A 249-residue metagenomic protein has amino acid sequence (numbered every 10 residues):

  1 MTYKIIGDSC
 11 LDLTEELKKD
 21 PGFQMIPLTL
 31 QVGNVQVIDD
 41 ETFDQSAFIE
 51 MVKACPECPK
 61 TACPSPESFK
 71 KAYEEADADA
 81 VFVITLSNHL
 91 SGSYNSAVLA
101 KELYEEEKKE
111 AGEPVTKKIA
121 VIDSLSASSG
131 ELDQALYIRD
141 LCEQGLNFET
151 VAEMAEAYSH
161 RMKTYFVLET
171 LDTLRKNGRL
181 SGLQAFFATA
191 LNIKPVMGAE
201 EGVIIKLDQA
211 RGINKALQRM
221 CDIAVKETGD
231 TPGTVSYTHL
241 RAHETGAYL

Functional and structural regions predicted by a protein language model:
K4, A80-F82: Structural motif
K4, C10-Q24, T29, A97-E102 (+4 more regions): Mixed-charge interfacial surface used for oligomerization/domain docking and macromolecular partner engagement
K4-S68: N-terminal glycine-rich anion-binding loop in soluble enzyme alpha/beta folds
G7, T85-S87, D123: Short beta-strand segments
K60, V83, V121, S236-Y237: Short catalytic-loop micro-motif centered on adjacent basic/acidic residues
S65-E75, L103, M220: Short, charged beta->alpha transition segments
K71-A78, E106-P114: Short, charge-rich binding segments
L86-K109, D133-A135: Short Gly/Thr/Asp-enriched flexible loops that form oxyanion-binding sites at enzyme active sites
